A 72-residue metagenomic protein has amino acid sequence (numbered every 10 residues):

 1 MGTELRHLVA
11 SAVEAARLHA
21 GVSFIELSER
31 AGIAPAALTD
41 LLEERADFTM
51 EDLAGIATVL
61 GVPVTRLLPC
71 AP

Functional and structural regions predicted by a protein language model:
M1-A20: A short, Lys/Arg-rich alpha-helix, primarily the initiator
G2, T58, L68-P72: Short, charged recognition helix plus adjacent turn of helix-turn-helix-like nucleic-acid-binding domains
F24, P35, M50-L53: Helix-turn-helix DNA-binding elements, focusing on the entry/boundary residues of the two helices that contact DNA
E26, A37, R66: Residues in the helix-turn-helix
L27-S28, I56: Short alpha-helical "recognition helix" segments of helix-turn-helix
G32-F48: Recognition helix of helix-turn-helix/homeodomain-like DNA-binding domains that insert into the DNA major groove
E51-R66: DNA major-groove recognition helix of helix-turn-helix/homeodomain DNA-binding modules
